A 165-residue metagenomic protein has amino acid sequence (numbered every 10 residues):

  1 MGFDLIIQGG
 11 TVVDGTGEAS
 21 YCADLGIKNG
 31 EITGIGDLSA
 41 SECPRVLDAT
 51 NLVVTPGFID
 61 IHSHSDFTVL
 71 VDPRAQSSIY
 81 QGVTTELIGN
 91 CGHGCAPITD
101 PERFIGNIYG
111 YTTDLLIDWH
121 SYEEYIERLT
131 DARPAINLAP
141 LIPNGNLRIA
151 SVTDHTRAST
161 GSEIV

Functional and structural regions predicted by a protein language model:
M1-G57, D72: Histidine-rich, glycine-flanked metal-binding segment
I6, G26, D60, L87 (+1 more regions): Structured core elements
Q8, E42, S65, I142 (+1 more regions): Residue-level signal for pocket-adjacent positions within structured domains
G17-A19, L38, V53, I59 (+4 more regions): Gly/Ser/Thr-rich beta-alpha loop segments that engage phosphate groups in nucleotides
K28, H64, G89: Acidic/polar N-terminal loop/beta-strand segments that form early-domain functional surfaces
P44-R45, D66, P97-I98: Short Asp/Glu-rich motifs
V54-S77: Di-metal (Zn2+ and/or Mg2+/Mn2+) metal-binding site signature of metallo-dependent hydrolases with the MBL/beta-CASP
V71-V165: Divalent-metal coordination cores built from histidine and acidic residues
